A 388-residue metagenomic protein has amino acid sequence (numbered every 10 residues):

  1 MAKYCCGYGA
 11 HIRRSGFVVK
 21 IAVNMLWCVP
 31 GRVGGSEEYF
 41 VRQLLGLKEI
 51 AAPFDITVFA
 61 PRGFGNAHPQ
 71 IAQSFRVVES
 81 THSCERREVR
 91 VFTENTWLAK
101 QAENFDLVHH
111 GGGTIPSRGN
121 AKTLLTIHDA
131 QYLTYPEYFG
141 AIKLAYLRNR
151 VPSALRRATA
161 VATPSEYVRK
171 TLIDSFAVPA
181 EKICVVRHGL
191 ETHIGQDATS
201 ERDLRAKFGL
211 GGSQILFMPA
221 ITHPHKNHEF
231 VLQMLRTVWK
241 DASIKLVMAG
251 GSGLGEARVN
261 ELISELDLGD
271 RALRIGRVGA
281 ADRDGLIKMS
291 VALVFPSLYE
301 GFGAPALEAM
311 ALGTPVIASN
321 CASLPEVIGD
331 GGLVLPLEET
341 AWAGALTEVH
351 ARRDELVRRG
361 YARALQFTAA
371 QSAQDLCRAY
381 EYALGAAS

Functional and structural regions predicted by a protein language model:
A2-S388: Carbohydrate transferase catalytic cores enriched for Leloir-type hexosyltransferases
